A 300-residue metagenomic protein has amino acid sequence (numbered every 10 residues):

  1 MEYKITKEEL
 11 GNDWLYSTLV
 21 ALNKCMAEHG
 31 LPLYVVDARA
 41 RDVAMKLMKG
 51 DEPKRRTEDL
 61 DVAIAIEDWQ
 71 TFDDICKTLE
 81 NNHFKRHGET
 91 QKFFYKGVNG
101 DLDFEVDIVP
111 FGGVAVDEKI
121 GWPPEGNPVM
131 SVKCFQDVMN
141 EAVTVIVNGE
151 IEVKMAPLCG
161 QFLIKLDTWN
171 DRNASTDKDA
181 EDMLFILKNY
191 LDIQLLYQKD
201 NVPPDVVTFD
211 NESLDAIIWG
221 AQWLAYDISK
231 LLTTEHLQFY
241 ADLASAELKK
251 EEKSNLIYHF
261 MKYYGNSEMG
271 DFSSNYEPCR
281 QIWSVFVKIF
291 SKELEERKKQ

Functional and structural regions predicted by a protein language model:
M1-Q300: Compositionally biased terminal segments of proteins
